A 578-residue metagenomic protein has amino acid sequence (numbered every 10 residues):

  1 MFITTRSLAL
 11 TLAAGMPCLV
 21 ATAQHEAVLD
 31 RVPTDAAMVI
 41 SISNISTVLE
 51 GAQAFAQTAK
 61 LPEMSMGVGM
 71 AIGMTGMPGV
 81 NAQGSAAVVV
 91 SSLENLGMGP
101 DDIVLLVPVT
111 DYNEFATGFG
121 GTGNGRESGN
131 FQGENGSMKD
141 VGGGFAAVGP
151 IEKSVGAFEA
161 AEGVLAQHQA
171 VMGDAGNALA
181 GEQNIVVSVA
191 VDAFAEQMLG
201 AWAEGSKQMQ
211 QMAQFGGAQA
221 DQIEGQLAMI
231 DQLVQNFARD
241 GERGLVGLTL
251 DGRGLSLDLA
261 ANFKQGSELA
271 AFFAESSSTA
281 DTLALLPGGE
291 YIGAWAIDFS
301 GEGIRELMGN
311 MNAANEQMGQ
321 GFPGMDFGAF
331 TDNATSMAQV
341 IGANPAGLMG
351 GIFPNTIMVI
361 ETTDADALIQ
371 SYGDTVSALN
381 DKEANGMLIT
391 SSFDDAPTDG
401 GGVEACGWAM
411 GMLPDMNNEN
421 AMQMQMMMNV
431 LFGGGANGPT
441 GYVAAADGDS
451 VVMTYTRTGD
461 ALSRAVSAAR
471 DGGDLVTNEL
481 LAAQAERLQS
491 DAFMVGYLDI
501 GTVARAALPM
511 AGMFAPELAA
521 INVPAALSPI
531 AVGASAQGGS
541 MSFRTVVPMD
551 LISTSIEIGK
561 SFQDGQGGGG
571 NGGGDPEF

Functional and structural regions predicted by a protein language model:
M1-A9: Bacterial N-terminal signal peptides that target proteins for export
C18-A23: Sec/Tat signal peptide C-region and signal peptidase I cleavage site
Q24-G133, A170-P354, D366-D394, V495 (+1 more regions): Structural boundary/hinge residues at secondary-structure and domain interfaces
A82-S92, T331-I357, E361-L368, D374-D449 (+3 more regions): Long compositionally biased, domain-poor regions of proteins
M98, G123, E127, K139-G142 (+5 more regions): Generic beta-strand structural signal
V109-T110, G149-K153, L259-E268, T362-D364 (+3 more regions): Secondary-structure transition/turn motif
F131-Q210, E361, F432-P524: A conserved glycine-rich beta-strand in the N-terminal activation segment of trypsin-fold
A525-E557: C-terminal regions of mature proteins
